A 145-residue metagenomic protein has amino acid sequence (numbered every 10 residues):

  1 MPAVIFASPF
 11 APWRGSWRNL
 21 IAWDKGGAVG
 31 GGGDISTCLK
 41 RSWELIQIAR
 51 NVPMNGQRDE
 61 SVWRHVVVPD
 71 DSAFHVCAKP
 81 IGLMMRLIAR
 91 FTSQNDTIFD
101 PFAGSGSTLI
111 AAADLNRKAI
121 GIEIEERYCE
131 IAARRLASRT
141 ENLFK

Functional and structural regions predicted by a protein language model:
M1-I122, R127-C129: Core catalytic lobe of class I
A132: Conserved SAM-binding loop
R135: Chalcogenol-based redox active-site neighborhoods
S138-K145: Glycine- and charge-rich intrinsically disordered segments
